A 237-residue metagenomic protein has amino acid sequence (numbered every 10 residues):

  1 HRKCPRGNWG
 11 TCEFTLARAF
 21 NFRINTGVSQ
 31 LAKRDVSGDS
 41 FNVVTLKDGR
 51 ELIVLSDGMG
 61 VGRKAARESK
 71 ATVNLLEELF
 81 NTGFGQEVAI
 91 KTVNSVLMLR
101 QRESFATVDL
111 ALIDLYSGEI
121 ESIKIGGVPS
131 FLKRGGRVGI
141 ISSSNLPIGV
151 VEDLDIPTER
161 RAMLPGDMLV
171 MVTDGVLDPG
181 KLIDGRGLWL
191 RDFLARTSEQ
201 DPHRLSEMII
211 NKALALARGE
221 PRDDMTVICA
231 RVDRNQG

Functional and structural regions predicted by a protein language model:
H1-G10, A66-G135, I210, L214-D223 (+1 more regions): Catalytic core of PPM/PP2C metal-dependent serine/threonine phosphatase domains
G7-G58, K64, A71, I156-E159: N-terminal entry segment of metal-dependent catalytic domains or homologous docking segments
A17-R18, A230-Q236: Short beta-strand-to-coil "C-cap" segments at the C-terminal boundary of structured domains/repeats, marking
A17-S40, I90, N94-M98, V128-R160 (+1 more regions): PP2C/PPM family metal-dependent serine/threonine protein phosphatase catalytic domain, recognizing the conserved
D35-G49, F105-V108, I140-L182, A217-R222: Acidic loop->beta-strand submotif enriched in PP2C/PPM serine/threonine phosphatases
D48-G49, L115-S117, N235: Short strand-connecting beta-turns/loops that link adjacent beta-strands
D57, G127, V172-G175, D224: DG-centered beta-turn motif at the end of beta-strands
G60-T82, E152, M163, D167-G219 (+1 more regions): Active-site-proximal, acidic helix/loop segment immediately C-terminal to a metal-coordinating Asp/Glu
